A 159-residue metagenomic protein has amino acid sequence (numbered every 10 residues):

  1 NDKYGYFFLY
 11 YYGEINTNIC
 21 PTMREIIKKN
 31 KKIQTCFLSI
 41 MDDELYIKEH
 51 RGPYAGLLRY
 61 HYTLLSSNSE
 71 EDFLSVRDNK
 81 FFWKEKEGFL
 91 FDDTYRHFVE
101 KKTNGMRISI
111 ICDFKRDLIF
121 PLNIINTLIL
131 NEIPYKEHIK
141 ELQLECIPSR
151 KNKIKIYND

Functional and structural regions predicted by a protein language model:
N1-R51, L57, S69-E70, K102 (+3 more regions): Fe(II)/2-oxoglutarate oxygenase catalytic core
Y60: Structured ligand/cofactor/substrate-binding pocket environments in proteins
T63-E85: A short beta-strand-loop-beta hairpin characteristic of the jelly-roll/cupin
F82-R96: Conserved metal-binding segment of the jelly-roll/cupin
